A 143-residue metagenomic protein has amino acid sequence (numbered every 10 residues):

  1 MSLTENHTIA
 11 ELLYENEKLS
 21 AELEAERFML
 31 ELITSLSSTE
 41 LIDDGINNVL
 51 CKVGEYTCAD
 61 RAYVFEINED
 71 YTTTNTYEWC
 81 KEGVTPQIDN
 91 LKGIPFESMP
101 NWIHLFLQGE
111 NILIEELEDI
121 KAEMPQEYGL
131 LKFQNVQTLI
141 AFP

Functional and structural regions predicted by a protein language model:
S2-D44: Signal-transmission linkers at sensory-effector interfaces
A10, T74, F133-N135: Per-ARNT-Sim (PAS) sensory domains and their PAS-associated C-terminal
I33-L41, V49-C58, V64-N68, F106 (+1 more regions): Short regulatory alpha-helical segment in sensory/regulatory domains of signaling proteins that mediates
C51, Y63-E110: GAF sensory/regulatory domain recognition with acknowledged cross-activation on helical regulatory dimers
A59, P125-Q126, L139: Short coil/loop residues immediately preceding or within conserved phosphate-binding loops of NTP-utilizing enzyme
S98-N101, D119-E127: PAS/Per-ARNT-Sim sensory domains
Q137-P143: A short, aliphatic-rich beta-strand micro-motif
